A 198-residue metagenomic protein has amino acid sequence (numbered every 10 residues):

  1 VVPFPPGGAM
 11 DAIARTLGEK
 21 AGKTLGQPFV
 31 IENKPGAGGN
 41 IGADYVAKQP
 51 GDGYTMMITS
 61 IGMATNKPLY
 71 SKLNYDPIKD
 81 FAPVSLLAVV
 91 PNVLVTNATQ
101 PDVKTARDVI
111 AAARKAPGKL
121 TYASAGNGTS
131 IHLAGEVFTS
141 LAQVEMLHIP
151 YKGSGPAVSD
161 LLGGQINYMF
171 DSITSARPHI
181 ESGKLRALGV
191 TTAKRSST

Functional and structural regions predicted by a protein language model:
V1-I13, G36-A37, Y122-S130: Extracytoplasmic "Venus flytrap"
V1-P5, F29-V30, T55-I58, A82 (+1 more regions): Short, well-ordered beta-strand elements
G7-G26, H132-S140, H179: Short, polar/charged alpha-helical segment
A21, K48-G53, P68-P156: Hinge/capping helix and adjacent helix->loop/strand transition within the periplasmic-binding protein
Q27, K48-I58, A116-L120, V144 (+2 more regions): Alpha-to-beta junction loops
N40-G51, A113, V137-L141, G155-Q165 (+1 more regions): Short helices/loops that flank or line small-molecule/ion binding pockets
I58-M63, S154, F170-A176, T191-K194: Beta->alpha turn/N-cap motifs
V89, K104-T105, S175-T198: C-terminal lobe and pocket-closing loops of periplasmic/extracytoplasmic Venus-flytrap solute-binding proteins
